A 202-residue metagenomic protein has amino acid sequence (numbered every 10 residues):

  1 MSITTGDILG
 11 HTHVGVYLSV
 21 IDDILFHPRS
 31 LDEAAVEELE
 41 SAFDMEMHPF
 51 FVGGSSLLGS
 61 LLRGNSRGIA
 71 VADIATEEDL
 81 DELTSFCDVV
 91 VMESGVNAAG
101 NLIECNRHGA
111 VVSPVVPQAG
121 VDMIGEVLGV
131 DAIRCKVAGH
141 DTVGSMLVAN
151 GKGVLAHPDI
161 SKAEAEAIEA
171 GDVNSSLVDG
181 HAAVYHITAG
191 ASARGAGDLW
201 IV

Functional and structural regions predicted by a protein language model:
M1-V202: The feature marks the mature, well-folded catalytic cores of soluble enzymes
